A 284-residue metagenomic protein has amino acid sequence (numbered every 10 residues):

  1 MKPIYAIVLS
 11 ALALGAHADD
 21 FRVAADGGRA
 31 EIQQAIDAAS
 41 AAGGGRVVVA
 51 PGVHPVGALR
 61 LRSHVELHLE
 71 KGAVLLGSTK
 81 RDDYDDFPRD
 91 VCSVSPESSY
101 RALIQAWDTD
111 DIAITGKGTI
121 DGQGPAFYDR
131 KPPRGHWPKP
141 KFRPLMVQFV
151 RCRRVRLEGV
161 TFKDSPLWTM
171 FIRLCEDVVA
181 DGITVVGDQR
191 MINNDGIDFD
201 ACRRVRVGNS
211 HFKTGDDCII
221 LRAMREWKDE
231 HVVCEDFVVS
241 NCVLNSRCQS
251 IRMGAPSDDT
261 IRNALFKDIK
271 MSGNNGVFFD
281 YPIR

Functional and structural regions predicted by a protein language model:
M1-V8: Sec-dependent signal peptide recognition, specifically the positively charged N-region followed immediately by
A11, G15-R284: Extracellular/periplasmic carbohydrate-active domains that bind, remodel, or depolymerize complex polysaccharides
